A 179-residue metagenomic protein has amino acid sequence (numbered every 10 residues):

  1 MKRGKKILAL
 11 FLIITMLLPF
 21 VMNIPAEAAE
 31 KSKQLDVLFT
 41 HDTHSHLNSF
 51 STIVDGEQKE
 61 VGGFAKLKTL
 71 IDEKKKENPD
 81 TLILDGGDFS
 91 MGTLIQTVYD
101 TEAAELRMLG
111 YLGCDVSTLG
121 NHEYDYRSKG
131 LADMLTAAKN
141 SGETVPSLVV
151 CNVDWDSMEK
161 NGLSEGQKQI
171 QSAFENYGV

Functional and structural regions predicted by a protein language model:
M1-F11: Bacterial N-terminal signal peptides that target proteins for export
F11-P19: Bacterial N-terminal signal peptides
L18-K31: Sec-dependent signal peptide cleavage junction
A28-V179: Acidic, metal/ion-coordinating pockets
